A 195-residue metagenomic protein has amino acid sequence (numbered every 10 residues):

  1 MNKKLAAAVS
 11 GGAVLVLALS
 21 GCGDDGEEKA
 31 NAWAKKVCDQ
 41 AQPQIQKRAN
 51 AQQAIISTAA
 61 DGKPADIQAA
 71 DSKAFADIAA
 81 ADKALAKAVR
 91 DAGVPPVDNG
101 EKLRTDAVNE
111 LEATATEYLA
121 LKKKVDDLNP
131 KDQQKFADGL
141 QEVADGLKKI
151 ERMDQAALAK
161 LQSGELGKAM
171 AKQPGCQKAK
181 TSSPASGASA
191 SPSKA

Functional and structural regions predicted by a protein language model:
M1-S10: Bacterial N-terminal signal peptides that target proteins for export
L17-G21: C-terminal motif of bacterial Sec signal peptides marking the signal peptidase cleavage site
G23-G26: Bacterial signal peptide processing site
A30-A51: Post-signal peptide N-terminal segment of mature Sec-exported envelope proteins
Q44-L121, V125, G139, V143-K160: Alpha-helical segments in soluble extracytoplasmic regions
A171-A195: Short, low-complexity, Pro/Ser/Thr/Gly-rich segments in the mature regions of secreted, periplasmic
